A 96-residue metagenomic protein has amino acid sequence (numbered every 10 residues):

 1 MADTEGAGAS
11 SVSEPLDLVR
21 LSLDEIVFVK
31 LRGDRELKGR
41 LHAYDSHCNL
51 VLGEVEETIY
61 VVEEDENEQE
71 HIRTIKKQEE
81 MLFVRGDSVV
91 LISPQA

Functional and structural regions predicted by a protein language model:
M1-A96: Conserved RNA-binding domains used in RNP assembly and mRNA/RNA metabolism
